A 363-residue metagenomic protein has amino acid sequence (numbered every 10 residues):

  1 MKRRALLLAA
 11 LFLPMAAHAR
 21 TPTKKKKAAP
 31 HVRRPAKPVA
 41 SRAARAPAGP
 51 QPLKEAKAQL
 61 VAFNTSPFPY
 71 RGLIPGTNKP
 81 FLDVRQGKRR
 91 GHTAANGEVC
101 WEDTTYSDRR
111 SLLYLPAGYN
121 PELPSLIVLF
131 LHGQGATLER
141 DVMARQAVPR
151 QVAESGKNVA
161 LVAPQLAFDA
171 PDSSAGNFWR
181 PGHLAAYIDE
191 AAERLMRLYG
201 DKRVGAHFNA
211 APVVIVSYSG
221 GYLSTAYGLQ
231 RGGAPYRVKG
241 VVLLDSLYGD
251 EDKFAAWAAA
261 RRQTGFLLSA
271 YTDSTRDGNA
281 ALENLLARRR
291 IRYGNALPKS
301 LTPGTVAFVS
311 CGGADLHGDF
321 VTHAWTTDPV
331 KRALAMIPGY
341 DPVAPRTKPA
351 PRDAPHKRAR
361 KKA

Functional and structural regions predicted by a protein language model:
R3-L7: N-terminal export leaders
K24-L126, V159, G294-N295, P342-K361: A domain-start/cap signature at the N-terminus of enzymes
P124-I127, L131-L195: Active-site machinery of serine-nucleophile hydrolases
Y187-N209: Conserved acidic catalytic loop of the alpha/beta-hydrolase fold
A206-S219: Alpha/beta-hydrolase fold nucleophile elbow
Y222-G233: Short glycine-enriched nucleophile-adjacent loop and the immediately C-terminal alpha-helix near the catalytic center
P235-S246: A conserved short beta-strand
S269-A363: C-terminal catalytic histidine-bearing segment of alpha/beta-hydrolase fold enzymes
